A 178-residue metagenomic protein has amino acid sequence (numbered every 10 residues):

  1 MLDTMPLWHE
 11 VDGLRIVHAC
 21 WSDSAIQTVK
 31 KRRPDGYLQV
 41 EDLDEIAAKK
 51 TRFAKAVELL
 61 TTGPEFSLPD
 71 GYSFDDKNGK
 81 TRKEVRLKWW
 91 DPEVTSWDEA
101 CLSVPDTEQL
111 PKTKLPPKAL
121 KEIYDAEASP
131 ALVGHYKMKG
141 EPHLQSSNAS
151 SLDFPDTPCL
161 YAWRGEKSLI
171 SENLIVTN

Functional and structural regions predicted by a protein language model:
M1-N178: Feature recognizes metal-dependent phosphohydrolase scaffolds
